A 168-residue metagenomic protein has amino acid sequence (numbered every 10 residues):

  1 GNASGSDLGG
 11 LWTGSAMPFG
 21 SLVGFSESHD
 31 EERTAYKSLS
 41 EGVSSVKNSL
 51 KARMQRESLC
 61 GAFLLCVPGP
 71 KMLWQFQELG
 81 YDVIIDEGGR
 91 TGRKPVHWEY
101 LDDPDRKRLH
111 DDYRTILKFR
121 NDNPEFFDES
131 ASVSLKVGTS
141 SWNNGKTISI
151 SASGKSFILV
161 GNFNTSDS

Functional and structural regions predicted by a protein language model:
G1-G88, N121, F127, A131 (+2 more regions): Conserved alpha/beta catalytic core and glycan-binding cleft of carbohydrate-active enzymes
S45-A52, H97-K107: Short, contiguous acidic/charged loop-to-helix segments that flank catalytic cores in large enzymes
D86-W98: Active-site His/acidic residue clusters
E99-D128: Catalytic cores of secreted or luminal carbohydrate-active enzymes
